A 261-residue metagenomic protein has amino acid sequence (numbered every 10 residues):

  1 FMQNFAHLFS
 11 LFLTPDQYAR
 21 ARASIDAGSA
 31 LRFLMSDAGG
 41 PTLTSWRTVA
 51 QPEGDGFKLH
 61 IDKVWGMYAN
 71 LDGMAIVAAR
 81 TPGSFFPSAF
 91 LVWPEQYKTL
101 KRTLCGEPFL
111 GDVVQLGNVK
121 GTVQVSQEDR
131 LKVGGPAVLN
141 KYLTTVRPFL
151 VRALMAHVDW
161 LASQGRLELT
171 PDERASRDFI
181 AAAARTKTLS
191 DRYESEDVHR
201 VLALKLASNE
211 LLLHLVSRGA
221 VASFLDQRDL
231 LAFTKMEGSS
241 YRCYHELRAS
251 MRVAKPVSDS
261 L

Functional and structural regions predicted by a protein language model:
F1-M67, Y244, R248-S260: Glycine-rich flavin
G40-T42, G66-A69, S84, L110-D112: Short glycine/serine/proline-enriched coil/turn segments at secondary-structure junctions
G54-K58, M74, L116: A generic structural signal for beta-strand entry/edge sites
D62-L100: A short core secondary-structure module
P94-D129: Flexible, small-/acidic-enriched active-site or ligand-binding loops
E128-P136: Acidic-glycine-rich active-site phosphate/pyrophosphate-binding loop
N140-F149: A short glycine-threonine-serine/GTX helix/turn-capping micro-motif
P148-L261: Alpha-helical interface subdomain recognition
